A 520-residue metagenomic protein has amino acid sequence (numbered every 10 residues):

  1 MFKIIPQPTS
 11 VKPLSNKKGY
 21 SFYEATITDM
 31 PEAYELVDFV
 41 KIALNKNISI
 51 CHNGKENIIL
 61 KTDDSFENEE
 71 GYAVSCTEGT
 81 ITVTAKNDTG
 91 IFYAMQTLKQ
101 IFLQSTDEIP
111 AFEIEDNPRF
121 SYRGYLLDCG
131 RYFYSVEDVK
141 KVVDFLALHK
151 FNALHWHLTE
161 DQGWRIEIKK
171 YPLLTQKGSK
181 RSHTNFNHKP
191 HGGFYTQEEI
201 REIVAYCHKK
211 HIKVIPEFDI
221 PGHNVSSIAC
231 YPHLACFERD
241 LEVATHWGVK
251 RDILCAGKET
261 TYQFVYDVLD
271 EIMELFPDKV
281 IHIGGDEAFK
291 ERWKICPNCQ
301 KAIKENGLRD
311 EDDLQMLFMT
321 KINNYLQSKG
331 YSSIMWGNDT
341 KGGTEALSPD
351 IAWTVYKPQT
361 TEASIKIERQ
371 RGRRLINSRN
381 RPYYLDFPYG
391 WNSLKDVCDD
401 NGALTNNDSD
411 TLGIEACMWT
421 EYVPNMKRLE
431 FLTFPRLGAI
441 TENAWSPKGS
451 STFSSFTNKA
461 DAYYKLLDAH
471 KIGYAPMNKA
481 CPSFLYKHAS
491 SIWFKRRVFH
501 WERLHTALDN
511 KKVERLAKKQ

Functional and structural regions predicted by a protein language model:
M1-P118, S333-T340, L347, A462-I472 (+2 more regions): Acidic, contiguous N-terminal accessory segments
P6-S10, E67-Q263, D267-V280, K321: Feature activates predominantly on carbohydrate-active enzymes
L126, H155, K213-E217, C255 (+5 more regions): Structured core elements
R131, L158-Q162, K170, F218-N224 (+5 more regions): Active-site-proximal loop/turn and secondary-structure-junction residues that shape catalytic pockets, frequently
H149-L154, K209-K213, P277-V280, K329-S332 (+3 more regions): Loop/turn elements at helix/coil->beta-strand transitions in domains of secreted/extracellular proteins
S227-P232, E242-D350, P358-I367: Active-site neighborhood of glycoside hydrolase catalytic domains
S333-Q520: Flexible, acidic glycine-rich loops studded with aromatic residues
